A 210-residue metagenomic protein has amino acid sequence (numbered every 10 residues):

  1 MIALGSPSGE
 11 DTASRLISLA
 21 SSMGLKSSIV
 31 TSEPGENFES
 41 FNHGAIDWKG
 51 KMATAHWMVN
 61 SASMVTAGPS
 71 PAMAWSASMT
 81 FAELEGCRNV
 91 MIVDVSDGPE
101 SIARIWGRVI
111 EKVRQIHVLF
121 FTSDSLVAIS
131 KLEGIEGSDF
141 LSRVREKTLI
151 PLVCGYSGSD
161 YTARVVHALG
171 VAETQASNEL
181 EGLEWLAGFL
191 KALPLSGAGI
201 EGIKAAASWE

Functional and structural regions predicted by a protein language model:
M1-L183, A187-E210: Ribokinase/PfkB-type carbohydrate-kinase core domain
